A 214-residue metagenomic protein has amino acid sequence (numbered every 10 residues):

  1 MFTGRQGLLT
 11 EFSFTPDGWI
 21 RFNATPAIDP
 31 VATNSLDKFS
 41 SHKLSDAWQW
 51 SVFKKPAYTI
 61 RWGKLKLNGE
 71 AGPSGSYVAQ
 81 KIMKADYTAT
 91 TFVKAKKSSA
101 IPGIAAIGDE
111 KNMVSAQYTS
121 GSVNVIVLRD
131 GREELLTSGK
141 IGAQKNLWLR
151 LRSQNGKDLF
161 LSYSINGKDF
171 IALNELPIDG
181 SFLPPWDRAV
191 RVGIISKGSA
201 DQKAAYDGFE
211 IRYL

Functional and structural regions predicted by a protein language model:
M1-T3: Short consensus segments that form the blades of beta-propeller domains, in both extracellular/periplasmic
R5-Q6, T10-L214: Extracellular glycan-recognition regions
